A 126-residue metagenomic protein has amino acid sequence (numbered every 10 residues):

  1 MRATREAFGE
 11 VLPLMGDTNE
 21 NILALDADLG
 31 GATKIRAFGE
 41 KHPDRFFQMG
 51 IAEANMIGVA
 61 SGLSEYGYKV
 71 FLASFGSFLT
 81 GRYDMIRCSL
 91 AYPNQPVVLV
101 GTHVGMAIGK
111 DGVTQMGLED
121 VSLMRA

Functional and structural regions predicted by a protein language model:
M1-A126: Thiamine diphosphate
